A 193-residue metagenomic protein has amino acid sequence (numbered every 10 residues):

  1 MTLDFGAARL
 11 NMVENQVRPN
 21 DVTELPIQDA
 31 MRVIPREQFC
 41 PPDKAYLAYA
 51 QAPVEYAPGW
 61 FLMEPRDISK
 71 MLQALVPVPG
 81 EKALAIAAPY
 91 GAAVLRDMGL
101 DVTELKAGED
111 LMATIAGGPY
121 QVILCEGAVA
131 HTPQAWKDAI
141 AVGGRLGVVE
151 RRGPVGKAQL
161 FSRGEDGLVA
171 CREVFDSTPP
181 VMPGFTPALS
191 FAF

Functional and structural regions predicted by a protein language model:
M1-K106, E165-G184, S190-F193: Class I SAM-dependent transferase core
L72, V76-V169: Conserved nucleotide-cofactor-binding alpha/beta core module
